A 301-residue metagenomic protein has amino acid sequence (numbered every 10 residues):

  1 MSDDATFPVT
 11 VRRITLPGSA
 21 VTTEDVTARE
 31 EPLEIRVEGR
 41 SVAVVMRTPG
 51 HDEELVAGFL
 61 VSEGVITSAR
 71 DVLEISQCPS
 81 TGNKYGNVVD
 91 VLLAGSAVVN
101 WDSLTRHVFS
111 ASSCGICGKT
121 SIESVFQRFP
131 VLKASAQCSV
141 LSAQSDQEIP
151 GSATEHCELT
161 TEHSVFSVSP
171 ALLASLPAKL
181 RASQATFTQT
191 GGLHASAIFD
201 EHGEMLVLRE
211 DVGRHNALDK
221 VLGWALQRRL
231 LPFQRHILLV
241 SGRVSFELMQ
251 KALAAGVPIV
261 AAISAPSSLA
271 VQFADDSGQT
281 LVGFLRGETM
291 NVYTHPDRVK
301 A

Functional and structural regions predicted by a protein language model:
M1, S135-V165: Short, basic, low-complexity termini and linkers enriched in Ser/Thr/Gly/Pro that act as targeting/leader peptides
S2-A136, H163-S196, D200-E201, M205-L208: Intrinsically disordered, low-complexity regions enriched in acidic/Ser/Thr/Pro/Gln residues
P49-H51, L60-V61, V131, V212-R214 (+5 more regions): Short, solvent-exposed amphipathic alpha-helical segments in soluble enzyme and RNA/protein-processing domains
I75-P79, N83-L92, P232-S267: Cysteine/selenocysteine-centered motifs that mediate thiol-based redox chemistry or coordinate metal-sulfur cofactors
S121, L172, L176, G192-A195 (+5 more regions): General structural feature for long, well-ordered alpha-helical segments within catalytic domains of soluble enzymes
T186-G242: Glycine- and Gly-Pro-enriched alpha-helical subdomains that act as flexible, kink-prone "lid/hinge" or packing modules
V244, L248-A301: Conserved catalytic-core subdomain
